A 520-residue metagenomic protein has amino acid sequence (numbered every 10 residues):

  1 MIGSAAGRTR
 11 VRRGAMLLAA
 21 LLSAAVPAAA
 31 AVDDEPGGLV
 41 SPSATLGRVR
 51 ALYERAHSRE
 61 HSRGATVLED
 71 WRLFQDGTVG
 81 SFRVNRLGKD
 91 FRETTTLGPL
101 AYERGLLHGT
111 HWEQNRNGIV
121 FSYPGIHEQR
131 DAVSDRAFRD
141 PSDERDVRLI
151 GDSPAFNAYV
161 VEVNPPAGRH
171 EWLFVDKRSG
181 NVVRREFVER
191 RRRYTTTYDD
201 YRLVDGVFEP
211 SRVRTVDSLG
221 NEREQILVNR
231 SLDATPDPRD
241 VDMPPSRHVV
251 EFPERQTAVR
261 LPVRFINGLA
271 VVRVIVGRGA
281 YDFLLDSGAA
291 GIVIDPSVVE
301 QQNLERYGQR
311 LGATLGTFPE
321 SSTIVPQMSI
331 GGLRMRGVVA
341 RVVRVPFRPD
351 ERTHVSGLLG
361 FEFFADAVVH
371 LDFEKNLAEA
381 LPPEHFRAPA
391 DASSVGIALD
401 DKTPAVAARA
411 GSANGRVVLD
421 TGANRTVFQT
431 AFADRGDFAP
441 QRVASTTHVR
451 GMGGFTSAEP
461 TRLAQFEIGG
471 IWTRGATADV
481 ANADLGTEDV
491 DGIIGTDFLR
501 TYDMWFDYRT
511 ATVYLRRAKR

Functional and structural regions predicted by a protein language model:
I2-L17: Bacterial N-terminal signal peptides that target proteins for export
A15-A25: Bacterial N-terminal signal peptides
A28-A31: Boundary at the C-terminal end of the N-terminal hydrophobic targeting segment
D33, G37-R48, L107-W172, D176-N181 (+3 more regions): Flexible, processing/modification-adjacent segments and terminal tails in exported/periplasmic/extracellular proteins
G37-I119: N-terminal mature ectodomain segment of secretory-pathway/periplasmic proteins
A65-V67, Y159, V259: Short structural boundary motif marking the start of a folded domain
F74-D76, I150-D152, G316: A cross-family detector of function-defining hotspots
S81-R83, K89-R92, S153-P154, N164-P166 (+4 more regions): Pepsin/retropepsin-fold aspartyl endopeptidases
